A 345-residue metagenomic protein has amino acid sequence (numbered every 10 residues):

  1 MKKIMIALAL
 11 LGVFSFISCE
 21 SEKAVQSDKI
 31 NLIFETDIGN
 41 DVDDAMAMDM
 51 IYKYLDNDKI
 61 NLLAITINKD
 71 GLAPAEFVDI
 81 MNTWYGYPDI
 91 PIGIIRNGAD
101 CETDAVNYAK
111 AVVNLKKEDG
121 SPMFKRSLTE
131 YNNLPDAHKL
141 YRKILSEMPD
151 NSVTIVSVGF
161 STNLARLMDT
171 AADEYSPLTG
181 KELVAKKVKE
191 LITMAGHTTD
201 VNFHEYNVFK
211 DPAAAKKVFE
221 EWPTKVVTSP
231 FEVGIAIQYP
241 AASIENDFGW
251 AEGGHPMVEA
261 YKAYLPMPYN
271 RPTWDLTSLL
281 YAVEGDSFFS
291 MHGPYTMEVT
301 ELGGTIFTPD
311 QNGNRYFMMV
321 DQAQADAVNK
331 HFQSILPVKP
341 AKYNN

Functional and structural regions predicted by a protein language model:
M1-S27: Bacterial Sec-dependent N-terminal signal peptides
E20-N345: N-terminal acidic, glycine/proline-rich low-complexity segments
